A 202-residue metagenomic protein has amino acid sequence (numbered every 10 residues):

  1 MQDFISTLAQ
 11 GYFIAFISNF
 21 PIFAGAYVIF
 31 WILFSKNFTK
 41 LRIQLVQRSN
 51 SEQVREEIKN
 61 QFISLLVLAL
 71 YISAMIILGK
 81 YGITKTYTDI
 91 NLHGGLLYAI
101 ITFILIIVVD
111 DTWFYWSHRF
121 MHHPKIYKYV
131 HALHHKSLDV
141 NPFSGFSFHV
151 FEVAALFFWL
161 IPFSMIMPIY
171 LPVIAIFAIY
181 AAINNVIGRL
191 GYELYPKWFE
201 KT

Functional and structural regions predicted by a protein language model:
M1-W116, F120, Y129, K136-W159: Non-catalytic, topology-defining segments of multipass membrane proteins
F34, S73, H134, M165 (+1 more regions): Residue-level signature of transmembrane alpha-helix interfaces in integral membrane proteins
P124-K128, E200-T202: Functional transmembrane helices that form membrane-embedded active or gating regions
F148-T202: Hydrophobic transmembrane alpha-helices
